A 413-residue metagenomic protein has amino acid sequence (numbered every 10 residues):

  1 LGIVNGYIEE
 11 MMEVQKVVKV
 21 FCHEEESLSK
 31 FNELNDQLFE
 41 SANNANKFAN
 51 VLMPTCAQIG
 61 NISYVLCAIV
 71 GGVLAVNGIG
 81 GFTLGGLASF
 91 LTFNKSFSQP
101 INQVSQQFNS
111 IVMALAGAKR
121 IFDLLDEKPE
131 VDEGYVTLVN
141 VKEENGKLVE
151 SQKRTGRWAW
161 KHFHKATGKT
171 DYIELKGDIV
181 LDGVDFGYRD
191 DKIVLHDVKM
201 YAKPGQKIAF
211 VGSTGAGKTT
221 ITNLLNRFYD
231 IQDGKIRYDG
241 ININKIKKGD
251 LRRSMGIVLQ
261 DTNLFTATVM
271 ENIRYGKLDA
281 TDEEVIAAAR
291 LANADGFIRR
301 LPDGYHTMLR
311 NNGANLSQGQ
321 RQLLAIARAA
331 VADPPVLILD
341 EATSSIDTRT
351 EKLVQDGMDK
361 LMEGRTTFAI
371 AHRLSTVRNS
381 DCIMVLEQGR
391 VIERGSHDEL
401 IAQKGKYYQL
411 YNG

Functional and structural regions predicted by a protein language model:
L1-E10, K16-I62, S110-M113, E127-E133 (+1 more regions): An intracellular "coupling" helix at the cytosolic face of ABC transporter transmembrane type-1 domains
E9, K47, G60-C67, M113 (+4 more regions): Residue-level signal for transmembrane alpha-helical positions in Major Facilitator Superfamily
E13, V20-H23, E40, N77 (+6 more regions): Residues at helix-coil transition
K19-V20, V73, N77, R300 (+1 more regions): Transmembrane helix-loop junction
N44-K119, L124-K128, L148-G156, K161: Helix-loop-helix
V141-G413: ABC-type nucleotide-binding domain
